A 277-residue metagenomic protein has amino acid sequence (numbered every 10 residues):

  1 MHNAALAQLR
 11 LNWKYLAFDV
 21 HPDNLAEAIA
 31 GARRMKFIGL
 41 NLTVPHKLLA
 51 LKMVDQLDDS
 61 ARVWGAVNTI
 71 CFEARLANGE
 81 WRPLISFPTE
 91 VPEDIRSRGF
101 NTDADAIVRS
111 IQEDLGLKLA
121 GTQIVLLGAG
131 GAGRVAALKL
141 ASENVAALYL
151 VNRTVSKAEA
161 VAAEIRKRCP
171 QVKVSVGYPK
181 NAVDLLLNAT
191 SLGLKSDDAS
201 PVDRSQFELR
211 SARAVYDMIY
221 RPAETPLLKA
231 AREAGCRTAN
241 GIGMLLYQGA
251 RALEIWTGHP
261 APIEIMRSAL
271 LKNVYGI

Functional and structural regions predicted by a protein language model:
M1-L115: Phosphate/diphosphate ligand-binding glycine-rich loop within oxidoreductases
L16, L148-Y149, A239: Conserved beta-strand positions in the Rossmann-like core of class I SAM-dependent methyltransferases
L42-L51, G131-A132, S191-L194, R221: Short glycine-rich anion-binding loops that position phosphate/pyrophosphate groups of nucleotides and phosphorylated
N101-A104, I111, L115, A120-S142 (+1 more regions): Glycine-rich adenosine-cofactor-binding loop
G121, R213-A214, M218-I277: Adenosine-phosphate binding glycine-rich loop
S142-A147, E233-R237: Conserved S-adenosyl-L-methionine
E143-R168: NAD(P)-binding Rossmann-fold cofactor-contacting core
K167-A239: Rossmann-like adenosine-cofactor binding region
